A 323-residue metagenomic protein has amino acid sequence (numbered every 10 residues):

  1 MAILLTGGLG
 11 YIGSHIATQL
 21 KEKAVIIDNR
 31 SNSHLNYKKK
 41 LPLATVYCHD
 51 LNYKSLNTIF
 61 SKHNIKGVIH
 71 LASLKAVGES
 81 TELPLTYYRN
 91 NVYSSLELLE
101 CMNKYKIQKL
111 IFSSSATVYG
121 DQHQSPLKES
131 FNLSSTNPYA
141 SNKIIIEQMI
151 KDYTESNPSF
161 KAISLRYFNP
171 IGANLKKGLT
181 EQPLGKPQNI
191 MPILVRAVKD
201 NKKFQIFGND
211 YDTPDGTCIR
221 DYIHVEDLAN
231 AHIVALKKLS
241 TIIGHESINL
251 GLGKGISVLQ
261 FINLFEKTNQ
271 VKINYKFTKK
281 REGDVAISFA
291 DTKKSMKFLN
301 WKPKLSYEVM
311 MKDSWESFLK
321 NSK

Functional and structural regions predicted by a protein language model:
M1-A173, S314: N-terminal Rossmann-like NAD(P)+-binding domain of SDR-like oxidoreductases, especially those catalyzing
G13, Y53, S95, K143 (+5 more regions): A structural signal for well-ordered alpha-helical scaffolds and beta->alpha junctions
L35, N169-I190, D200-R220: Short, flexible, glycine-rich and Lys/Arg-enriched loop motifs at helix boundaries that contact anionic partners
E82, H123-Q124, N132, P138 (+7 more regions): Short capping/connector residues at structural and topological boundaries
Y88, T136-I144, T180-P192, D221-Y222 (+1 more regions): Short-chain dehydrogenase/reductase
R196-K323: C-terminal substrate-binding subdomain of Rossmann-fold SDR/epimerase-dehydratase oxidoreductases
